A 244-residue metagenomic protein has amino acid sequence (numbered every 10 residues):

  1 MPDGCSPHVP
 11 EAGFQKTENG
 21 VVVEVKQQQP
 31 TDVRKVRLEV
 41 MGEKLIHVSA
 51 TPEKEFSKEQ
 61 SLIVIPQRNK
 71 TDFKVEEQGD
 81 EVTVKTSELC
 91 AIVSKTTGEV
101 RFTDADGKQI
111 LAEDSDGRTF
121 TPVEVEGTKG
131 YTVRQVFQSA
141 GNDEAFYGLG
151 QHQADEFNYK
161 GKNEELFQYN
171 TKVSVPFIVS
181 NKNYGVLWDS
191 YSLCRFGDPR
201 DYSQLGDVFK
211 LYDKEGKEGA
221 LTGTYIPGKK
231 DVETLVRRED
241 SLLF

Functional and structural regions predicted by a protein language model:
P2-F14, E18, V33-D80, T121: A low-complexity, Ser/Thr/Gly/Pro-enriched, surface-exposed linker/loop concept that marks segments flanking
E18-G20, I65-Q67, E156-K162: Short Pro/Gly-enriched beta-strand edge/turn motifs at strand-loop
V22-Q27, V84-K85: Short beta-strand segments that buttress and anchor functional surface loops
Q29, P52-K54, D106: Solvent-exposed strand-loop boundary residues in beta-sheet-rich modules
T31-K35, N170-V173: Short, surface-exposed coil-to-beta transition loops
L38, F177, I226: A residue-level signal for conserved active-site and pocket-lining positions in enzyme catalytic cores
E77-G216: Catalytic and substrate-binding clefts that recognize carbohydrates or anionic sugar/phosphate headgroups
S203-F244: Extracellular/secretory pathway-exposed regions associated with glycan biology
